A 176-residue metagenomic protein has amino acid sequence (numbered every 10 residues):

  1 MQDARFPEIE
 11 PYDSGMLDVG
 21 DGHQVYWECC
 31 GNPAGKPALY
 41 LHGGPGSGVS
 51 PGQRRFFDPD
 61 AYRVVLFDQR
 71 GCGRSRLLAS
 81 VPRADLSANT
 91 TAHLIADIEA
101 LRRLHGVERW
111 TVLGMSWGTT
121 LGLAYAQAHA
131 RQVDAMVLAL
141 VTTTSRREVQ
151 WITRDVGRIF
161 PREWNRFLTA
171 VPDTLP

Functional and structural regions predicted by a protein language model:
M1-M16: An N-terminal hydrophobic leader/cap segment in hydrolases
D13, H23-V25, E108: Short beta-strand or tight-loop elements that sit immediately N-terminal to catalytic metal-binding acidic residues
D18-L78: Conserved HGGG/HGGXW glycine-rich cap/lid loop of the alpha/beta-hydrolase fold
G73-P82, A170-P176: Serine-hydrolase catalytic machinery in alpha/beta-hydrolase-like enzymes
A79-L94, R147-V156: Catalytic nucleophile-loop/oxyanion-hole region of alpha/beta-hydrolase and closely related hydrolase-like folds
A92-W110: Conserved acidic catalytic loop of the alpha/beta-hydrolase fold
E108-R147: Conserved hydrolase catalytic core segment
R131-P176: A catalytic-pocket lid/entrance helix-loop region that shapes and gates access to the active site across common
